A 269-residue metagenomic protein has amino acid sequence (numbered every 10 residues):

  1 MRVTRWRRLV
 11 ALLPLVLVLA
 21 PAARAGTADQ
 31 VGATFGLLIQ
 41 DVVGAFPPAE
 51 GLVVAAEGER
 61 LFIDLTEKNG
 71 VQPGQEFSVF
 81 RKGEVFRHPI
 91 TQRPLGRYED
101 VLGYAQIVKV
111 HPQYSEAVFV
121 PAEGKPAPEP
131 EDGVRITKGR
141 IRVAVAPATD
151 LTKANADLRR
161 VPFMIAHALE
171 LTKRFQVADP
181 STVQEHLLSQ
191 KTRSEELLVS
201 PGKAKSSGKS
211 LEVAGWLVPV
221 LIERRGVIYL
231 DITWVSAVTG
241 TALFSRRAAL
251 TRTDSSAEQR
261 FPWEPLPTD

Functional and structural regions predicted by a protein language model:
M1-W6: N-terminal secretory signal peptides that target proteins for export/translocation
V10-A20: Bacterial N-terminal signal peptides
A25-D269: Surface-exposed, polar/charged interaction patches used for macromolecular assembly or partner binding
